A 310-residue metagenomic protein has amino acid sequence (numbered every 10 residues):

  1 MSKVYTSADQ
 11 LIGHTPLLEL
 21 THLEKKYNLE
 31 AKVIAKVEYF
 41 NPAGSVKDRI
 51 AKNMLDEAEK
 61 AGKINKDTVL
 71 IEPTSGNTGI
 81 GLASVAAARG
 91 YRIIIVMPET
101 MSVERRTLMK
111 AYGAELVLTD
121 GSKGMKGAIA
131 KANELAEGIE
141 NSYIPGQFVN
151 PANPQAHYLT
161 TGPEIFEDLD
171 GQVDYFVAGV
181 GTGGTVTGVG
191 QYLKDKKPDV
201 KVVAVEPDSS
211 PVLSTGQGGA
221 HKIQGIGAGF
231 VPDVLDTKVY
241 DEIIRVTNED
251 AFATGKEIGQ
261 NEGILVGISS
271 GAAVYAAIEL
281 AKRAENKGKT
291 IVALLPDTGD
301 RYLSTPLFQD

Functional and structural regions predicted by a protein language model:
M1-D310: PLP-dependent amino-acid enzyme catalytic core
